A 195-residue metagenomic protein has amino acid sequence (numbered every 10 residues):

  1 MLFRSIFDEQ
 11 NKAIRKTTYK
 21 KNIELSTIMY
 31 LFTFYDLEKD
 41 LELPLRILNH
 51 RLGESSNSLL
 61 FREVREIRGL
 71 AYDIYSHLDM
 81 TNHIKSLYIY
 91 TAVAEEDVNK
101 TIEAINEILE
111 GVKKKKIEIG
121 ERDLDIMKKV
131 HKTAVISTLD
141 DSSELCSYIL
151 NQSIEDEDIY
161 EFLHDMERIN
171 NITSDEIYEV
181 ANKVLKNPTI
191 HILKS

Functional and structural regions predicted by a protein language model:
M1-K39, H50-T101, E121, M166-P188: Non-catalytic beta-strand/loop surface segments
F3-Q10, E107-T138, I192-S195: Acidic/histidine-enriched alpha-helical segments
K39, E103-I105, E155-I159: Short acidic alpha-helix initiation/capping motifs at coil-to-helix transition points, especially at protein N-termini
E42: Double-stranded RNA-binding/processing signature
A104-L109, A181: Active-site-proximal alpha-helical segments within enzyme catalytic domains
I126-S195: C-terminal regions of mature proteins
